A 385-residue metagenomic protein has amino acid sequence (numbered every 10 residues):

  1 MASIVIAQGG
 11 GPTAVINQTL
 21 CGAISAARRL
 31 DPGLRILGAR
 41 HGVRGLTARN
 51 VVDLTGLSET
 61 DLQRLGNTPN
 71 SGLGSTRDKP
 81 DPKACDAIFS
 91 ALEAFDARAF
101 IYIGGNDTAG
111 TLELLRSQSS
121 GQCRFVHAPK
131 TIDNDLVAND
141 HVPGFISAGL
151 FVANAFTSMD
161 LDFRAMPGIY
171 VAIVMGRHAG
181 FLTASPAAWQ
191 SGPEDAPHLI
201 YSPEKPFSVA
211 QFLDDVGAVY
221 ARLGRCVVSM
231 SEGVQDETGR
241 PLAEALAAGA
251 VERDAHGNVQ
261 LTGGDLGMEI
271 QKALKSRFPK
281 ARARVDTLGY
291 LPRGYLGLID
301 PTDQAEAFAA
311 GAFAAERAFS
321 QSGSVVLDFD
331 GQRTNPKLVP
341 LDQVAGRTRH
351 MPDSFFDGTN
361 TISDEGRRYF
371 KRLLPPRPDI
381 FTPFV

Functional and structural regions predicted by a protein language model:
M1-N50: N-terminal phosphate-binding or glycine-rich loops at protein starts, especially the Walker A/P-loop of NTPases
S3-T13, S71-T76, R98-I103, I169-V174 (+1 more regions): Short glycine-rich or small-residue beta-strand-to-loop segments that form or flank ligand, phosphate, metal/Fe-S
G9-G11, A39-R44, R77-D78, G105-T108 (+5 more regions): Short, ordered loop/turn segments at secondary-structure junctions
T13-A23, L46-T47, D81-D86, G105-E113 (+5 more regions): Short glycine/serine/threonine-rich phosphate/pyrophosphate-binding segments that cradle anionic phosphate groups
L34, A99-G104, G110-L114, Q118-Q122 (+1 more regions): Accessory alpha-helical/coil subdomains and C-terminal extensions that flank or cap enzyme catalytic cores
T47-R98, D107-T108, I132, P143-I146 (+1 more regions): Glycine-rich oxoanion-binding loops at beta->alpha junctions
E244-V385: C-terminal non-catalytic interaction/assembly regions of soluble proteins
